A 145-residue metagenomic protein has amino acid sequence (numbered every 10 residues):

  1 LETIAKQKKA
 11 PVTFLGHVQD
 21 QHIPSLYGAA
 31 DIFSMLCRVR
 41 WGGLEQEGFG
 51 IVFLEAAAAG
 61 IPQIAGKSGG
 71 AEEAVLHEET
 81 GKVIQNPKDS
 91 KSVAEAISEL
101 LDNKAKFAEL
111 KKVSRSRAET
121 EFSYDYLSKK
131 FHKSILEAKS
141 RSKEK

Functional and structural regions predicted by a protein language model:
L1-Q21, I32: Nucleotide-activated donor-binding/catalytic signature segment of Leloir-type glycosyltransferases, i.e., the conserved
H17-V18, S25-A30, V93: Short alpha-helical donor nucleotide-sugar binding micro-motif in glycosyltransferases
I23-P24, W41-G43, G69-A74, S90-K91: Short glycine/proline-enriched, acidic/aromatic patches that form the donor-sugar handling elements
G28-Q46, I61: Acidic donor-binding loop of glycosyltransferase active sites
E45-F53, A71: Short glycine/serine-rich donor-binding loops of glycosyltransferases
F53, A58, P62-A65, V75: Short hydrophobic beta-strand element within catalytic cores of glycosyltransferases and related nucleotide-activated
E72-E99, A105-E109: Change "using UDP/GDP/dTDP sugars" to "using nucleotide sugars
E99, K106-T120, L127-K133: A short, well-ordered alpha-helix in the C-terminal region of glycosyltransferases
